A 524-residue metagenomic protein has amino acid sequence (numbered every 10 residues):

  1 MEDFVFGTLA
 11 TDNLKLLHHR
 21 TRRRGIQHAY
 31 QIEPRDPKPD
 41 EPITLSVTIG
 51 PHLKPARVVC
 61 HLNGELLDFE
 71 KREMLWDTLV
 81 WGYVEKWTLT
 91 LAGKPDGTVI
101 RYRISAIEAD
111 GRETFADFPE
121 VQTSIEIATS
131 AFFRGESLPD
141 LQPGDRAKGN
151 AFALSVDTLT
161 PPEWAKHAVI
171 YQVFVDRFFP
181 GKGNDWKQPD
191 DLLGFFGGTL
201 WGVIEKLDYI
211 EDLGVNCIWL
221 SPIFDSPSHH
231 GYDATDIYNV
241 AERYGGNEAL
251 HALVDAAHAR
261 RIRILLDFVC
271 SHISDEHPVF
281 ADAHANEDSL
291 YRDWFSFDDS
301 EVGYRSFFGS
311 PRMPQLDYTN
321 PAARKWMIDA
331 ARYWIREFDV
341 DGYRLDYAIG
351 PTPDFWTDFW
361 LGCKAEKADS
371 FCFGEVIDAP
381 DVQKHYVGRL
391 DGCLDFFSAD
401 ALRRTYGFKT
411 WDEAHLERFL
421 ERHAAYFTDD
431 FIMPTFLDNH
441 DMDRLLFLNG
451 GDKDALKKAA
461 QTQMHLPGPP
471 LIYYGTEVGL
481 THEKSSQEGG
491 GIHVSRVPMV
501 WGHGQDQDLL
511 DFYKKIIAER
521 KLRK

Functional and structural regions predicted by a protein language model:
M1-H167: Glycan-association/targeting regions that enable binding to alpha-glucans and other polysaccharides
V47, V173, I210, L220 (+11 more regions): Conserved, mostly hydrophobic/aromatic
I127-A131, G135, P143, P161-P162 (+3 more regions): Core domains of carbohydrate- and sulfate-ester-processing enzymes
V169-Y171, I218-L220, I264-L266, Y343 (+4 more regions): Hydrophobic faces of well-ordered beta-strands that scaffold small-molecule active sites in alpha/beta enzyme cores
I170, F174-N216, I223-E337, D358-E366 (+1 more regions): Substrate-binding/active-site clefts of carbohydrate-active enzymes
D176-F178, I223-D225, V269-S271, A348-G350 (+3 more regions): Active-site beta-loop-alpha junctions enriched in small/polar residues
H258-I262, F280, R336, D346-D429 (+5 more regions): Active-site-proximal helices and loops of the catalytic beta/alpha 8
T428-G451: Active-site clefts of carbohydrate-active enzymes
